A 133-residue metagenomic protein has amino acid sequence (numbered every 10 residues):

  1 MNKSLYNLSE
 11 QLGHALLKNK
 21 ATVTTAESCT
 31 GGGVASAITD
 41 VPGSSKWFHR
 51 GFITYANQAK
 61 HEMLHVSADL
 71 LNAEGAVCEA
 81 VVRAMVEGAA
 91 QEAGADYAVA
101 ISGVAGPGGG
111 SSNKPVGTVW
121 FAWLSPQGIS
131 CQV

Functional and structural regions predicted by a protein language model:
M1-V133: Short alpha-helical segments enriched in small residues
